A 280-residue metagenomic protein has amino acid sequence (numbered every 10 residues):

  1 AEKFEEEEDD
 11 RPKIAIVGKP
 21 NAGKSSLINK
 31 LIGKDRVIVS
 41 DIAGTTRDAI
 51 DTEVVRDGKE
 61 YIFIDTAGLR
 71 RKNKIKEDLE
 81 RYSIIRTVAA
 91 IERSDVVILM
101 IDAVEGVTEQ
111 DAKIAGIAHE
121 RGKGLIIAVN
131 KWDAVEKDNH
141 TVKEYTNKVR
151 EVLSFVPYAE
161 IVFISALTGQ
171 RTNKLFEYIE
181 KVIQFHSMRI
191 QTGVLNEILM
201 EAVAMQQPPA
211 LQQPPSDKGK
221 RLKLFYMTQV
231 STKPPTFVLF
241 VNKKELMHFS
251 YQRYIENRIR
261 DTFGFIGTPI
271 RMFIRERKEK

Functional and structural regions predicted by a protein language model:
A1-I64, K72-I85, A89, R93-M100 (+1 more regions): C-terminal-of-GTPase-core extension/linker across diverse P-loop GTPases
